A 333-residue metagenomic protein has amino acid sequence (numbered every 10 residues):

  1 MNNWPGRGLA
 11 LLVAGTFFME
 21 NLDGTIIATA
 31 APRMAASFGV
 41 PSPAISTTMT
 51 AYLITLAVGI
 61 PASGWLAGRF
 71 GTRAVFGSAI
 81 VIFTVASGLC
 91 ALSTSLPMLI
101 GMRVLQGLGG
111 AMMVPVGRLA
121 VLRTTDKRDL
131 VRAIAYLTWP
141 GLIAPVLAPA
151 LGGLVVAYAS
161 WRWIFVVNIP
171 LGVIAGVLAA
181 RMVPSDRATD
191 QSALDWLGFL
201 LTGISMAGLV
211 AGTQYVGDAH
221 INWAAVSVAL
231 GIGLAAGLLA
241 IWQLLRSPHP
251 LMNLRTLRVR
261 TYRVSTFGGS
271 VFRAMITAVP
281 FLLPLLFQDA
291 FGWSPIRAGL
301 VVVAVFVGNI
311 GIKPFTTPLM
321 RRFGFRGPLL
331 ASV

Functional and structural regions predicted by a protein language model:
M1-N3: Short, Lys/Arg-rich, polar N-terminal cytosolic tail immediately upstream of the first transmembrane signal-anchor
G6-A31, F38-A57, P61-G64, F76 (+9 more regions): 12-transmembrane solute porter fold
M19, D23, L89, S93 (+6 more regions): Residue-level hotspots within pore-lining transmembrane alpha-helices of multi-pass secondary transporters
M34-A35, L66-A67, L151-A159, T213 (+2 more regions): Interfacial helix-cap and linker-helix signal at transmembrane-aqueous boundaries of multi-pass secondary transporters
I60-L197: Helix-loop-helix hairpins in multi-pass membrane proteins, especially solute transporters
V85-S93, A159, R181-P184, V216-H220 (+5 more regions): Helix-loop junctions at the membrane-solvent interface of multi-pass transporters, primarily the C-terminal
A86, M102, G109, G117 (+4 more regions): Small-residue hotspots
A157-G268: Hydrophobic transmembrane-helix bundles of small-molecule transporters
